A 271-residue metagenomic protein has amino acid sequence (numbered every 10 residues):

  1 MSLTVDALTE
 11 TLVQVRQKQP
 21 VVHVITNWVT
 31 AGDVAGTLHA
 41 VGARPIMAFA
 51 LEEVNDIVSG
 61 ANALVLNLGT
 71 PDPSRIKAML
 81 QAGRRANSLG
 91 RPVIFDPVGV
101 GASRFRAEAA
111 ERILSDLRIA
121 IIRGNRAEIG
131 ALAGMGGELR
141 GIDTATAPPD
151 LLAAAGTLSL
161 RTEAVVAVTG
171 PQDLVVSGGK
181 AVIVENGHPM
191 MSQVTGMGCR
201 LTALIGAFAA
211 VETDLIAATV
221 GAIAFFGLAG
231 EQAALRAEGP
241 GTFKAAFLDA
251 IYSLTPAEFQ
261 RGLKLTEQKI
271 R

Functional and structural regions predicted by a protein language model:
M1-R44: Glycine-rich phosphate/adenosyl-contacting loop at the front of the ribokinase-like
T4-V15, A164-N186, E258-Q260: Acidic-glycine-rich active-site phosphate/pyrophosphate-binding loop
D6, L228-R271: Charged C-terminal helix
T37-G90, F95: Active-site cofactor/substrate anionic-group-binding motifs, chiefly glycine- and Lys/Arg-rich phosphate-binding loops
R75-G124: Glycine/small-residue-rich loop that forms an oxyanion/phosphate-binding "nest" at active or ligand-binding sites
R106-A181: Conserved phosphate/ATP/ADP-binding segment of small-molecule kinases
A131, T195-A224: Short, small-residue alpha-helix embedded
G156, V184-T195: Short pre-catalytic strand/loop immediately N-terminal to key active-site residues, enriched for Gly-Thr
